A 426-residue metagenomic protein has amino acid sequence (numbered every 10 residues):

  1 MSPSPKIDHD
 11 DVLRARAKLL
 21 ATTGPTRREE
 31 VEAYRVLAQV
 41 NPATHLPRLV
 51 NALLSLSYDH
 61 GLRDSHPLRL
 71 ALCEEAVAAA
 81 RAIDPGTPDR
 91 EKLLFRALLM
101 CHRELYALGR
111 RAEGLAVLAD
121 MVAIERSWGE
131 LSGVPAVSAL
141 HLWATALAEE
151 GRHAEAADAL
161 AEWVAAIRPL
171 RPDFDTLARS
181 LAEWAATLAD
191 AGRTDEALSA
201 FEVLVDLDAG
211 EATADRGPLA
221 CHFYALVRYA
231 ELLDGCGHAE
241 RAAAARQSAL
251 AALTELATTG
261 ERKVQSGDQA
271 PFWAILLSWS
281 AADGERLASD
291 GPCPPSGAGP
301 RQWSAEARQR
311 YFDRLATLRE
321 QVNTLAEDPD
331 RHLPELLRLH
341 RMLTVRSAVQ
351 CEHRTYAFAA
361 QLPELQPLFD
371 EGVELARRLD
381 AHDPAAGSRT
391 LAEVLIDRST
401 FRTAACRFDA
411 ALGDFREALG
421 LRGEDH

Functional and structural regions predicted by a protein language model:
M1-R16, T22-T26, L250-A251, L256-A257 (+6 more regions): C-terminal non-catalytic interaction modules
M1-V40, L46, N51, L56 (+1 more regions): N-terminal alpha-helical interaction modules that lie
L13-A21, N51-S65, L93-G109, P135-G151 (+4 more regions): Tandem amphipathic alpha-helical repeat scaffolds
L20-R35, G61-A82, Y106-I124, A148-A166 (+5 more regions): Helix-turn-helix repeat elements of alpha-solenoid scaffolds
Y34-L46, A78-K92, A123-V134, A165-D175 (+4 more regions): Flexible helix-coil transition and linker loops at the boundaries of alpha-helical arrays
T44, L49-N51, K92-R96, P135-S138 (+6 more regions): Residue register of alpha-helical TPR repeats
A52, D59, A79, A97 (+19 more regions): TPR/TPR-like alpha-solenoid repeats
R228, L232, T259-G260, P329-P363 (+1 more regions): Long alpha-helical repeat scaffolds
